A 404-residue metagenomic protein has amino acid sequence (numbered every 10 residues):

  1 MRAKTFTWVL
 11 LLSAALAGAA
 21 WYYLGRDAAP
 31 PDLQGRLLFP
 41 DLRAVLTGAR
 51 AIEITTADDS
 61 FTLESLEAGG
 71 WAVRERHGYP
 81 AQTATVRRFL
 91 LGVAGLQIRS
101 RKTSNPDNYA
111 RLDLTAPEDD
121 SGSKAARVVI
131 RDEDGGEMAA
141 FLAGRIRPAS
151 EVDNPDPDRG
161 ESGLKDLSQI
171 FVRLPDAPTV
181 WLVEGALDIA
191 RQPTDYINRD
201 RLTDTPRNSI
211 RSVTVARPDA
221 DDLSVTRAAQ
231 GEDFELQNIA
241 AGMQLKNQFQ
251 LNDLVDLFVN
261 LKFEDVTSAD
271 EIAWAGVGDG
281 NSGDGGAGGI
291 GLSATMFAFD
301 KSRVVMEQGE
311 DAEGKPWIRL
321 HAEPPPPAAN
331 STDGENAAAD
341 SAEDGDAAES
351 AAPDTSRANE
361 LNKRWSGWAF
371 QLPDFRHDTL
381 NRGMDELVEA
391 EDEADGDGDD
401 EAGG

Functional and structural regions predicted by a protein language model:
M1-G404: Soluble, acidic/polar mature domains that operate outside membranes
